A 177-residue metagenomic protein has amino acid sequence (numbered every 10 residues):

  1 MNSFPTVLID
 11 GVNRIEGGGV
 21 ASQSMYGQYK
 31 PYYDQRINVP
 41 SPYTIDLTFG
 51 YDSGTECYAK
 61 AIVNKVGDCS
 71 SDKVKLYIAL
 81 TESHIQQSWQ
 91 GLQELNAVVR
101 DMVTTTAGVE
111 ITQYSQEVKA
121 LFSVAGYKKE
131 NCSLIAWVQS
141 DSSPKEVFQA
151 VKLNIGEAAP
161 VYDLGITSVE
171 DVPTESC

Functional and structural regions predicted by a protein language model:
M1-Y162: Short, conserved sequence motifs used for protein processing/export or organelle targeting and for catalysis
N154-S176: Residue-level detector of functionally pivotal "anchor" positions at catalytic/ligand-binding pockets or at interdomain
